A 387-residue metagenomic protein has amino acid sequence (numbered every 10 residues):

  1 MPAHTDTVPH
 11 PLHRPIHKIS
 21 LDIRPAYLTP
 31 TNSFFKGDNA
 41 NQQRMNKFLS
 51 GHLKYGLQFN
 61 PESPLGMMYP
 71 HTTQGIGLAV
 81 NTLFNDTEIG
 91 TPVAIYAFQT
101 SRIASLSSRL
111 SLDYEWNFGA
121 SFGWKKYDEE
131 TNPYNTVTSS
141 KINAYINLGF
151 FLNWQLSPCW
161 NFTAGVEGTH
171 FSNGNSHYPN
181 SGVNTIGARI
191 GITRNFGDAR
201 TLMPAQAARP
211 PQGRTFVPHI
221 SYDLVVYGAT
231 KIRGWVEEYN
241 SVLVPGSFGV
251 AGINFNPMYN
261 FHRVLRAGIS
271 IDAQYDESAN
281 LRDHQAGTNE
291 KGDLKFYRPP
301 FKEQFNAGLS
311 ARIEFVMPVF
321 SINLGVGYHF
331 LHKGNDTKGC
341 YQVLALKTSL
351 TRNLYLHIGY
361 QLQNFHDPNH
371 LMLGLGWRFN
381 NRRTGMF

Functional and structural regions predicted by a protein language model:
H4-Q58, T193-G197, M203-N256, R378-N380: Short glycine/proline- and aromatic-enriched beta-strand/turn motifs that initiate or cap beta-hairpins
H13-I19, M68-Q74, S108-Y114, P158-F162 (+6 more regions): Outer-envelope beta-barrel architecture signal
P15, M45-G51, I89-I95, L110 (+8 more regions): Residues that define the transmembrane beta-barrel architecture of outer-membrane proteins
H17, D22-N41, L65-M67, L112-I146 (+3 more regions): Outer-membrane beta-barrel translocator/channel fold
L21, L53-L57, A97-I103, W116-A120 (+9 more regions): Residues on the lipid-exposed face of transmembrane beta-strands in outer-membrane beta-barrel proteins
I23-T29, L57, V80-F84, F118-K126 (+8 more regions): Transmembrane beta-strands of outer-membrane beta-barrel pores
E62-P64, W154, P158-F162, D198-T201 (+4 more regions): Repeated loop/turn-to-beta-strand initiation elements of outer-membrane beta-barrel proteins
N184-Q206, P368-F387: Outer-membrane beta-barrel "beta-signal"
